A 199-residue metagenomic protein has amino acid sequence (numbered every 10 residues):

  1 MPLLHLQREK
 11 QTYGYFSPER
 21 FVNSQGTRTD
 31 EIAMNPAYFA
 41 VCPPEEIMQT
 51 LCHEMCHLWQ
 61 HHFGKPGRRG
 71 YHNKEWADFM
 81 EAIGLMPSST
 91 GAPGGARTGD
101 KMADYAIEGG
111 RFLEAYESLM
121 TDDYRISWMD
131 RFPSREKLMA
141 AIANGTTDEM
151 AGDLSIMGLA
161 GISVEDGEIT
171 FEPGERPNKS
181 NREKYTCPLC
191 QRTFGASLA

Functional and structural regions predicted by a protein language model:
M1-C42, K65-A199: Metalloprotease/metallohydrolase-associated module, dominated by Zn2+-dependent proteases
P44, M48, C52, H72: Hydrophobic (often cysteine-bearing) scaffold residues that line and stabilize catalytic clefts of nucleotide/cofactor
Q49-H62: Active-site recognition of the HExxH zinc-binding catalytic motif
